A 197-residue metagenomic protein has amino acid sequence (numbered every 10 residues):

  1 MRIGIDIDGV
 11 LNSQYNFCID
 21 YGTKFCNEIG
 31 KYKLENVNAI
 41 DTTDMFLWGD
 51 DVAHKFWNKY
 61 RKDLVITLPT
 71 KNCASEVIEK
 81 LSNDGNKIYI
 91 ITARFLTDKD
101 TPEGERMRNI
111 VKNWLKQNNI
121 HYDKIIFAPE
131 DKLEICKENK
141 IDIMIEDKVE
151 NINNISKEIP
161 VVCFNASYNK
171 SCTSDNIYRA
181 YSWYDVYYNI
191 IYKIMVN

Functional and structural regions predicted by a protein language model:
M1-V52: Active-site neighborhood of HAD-like aspartate-dependent phosphohydrolases
D6, I91-A93, I145, F164: Short hydrophobic segments within beta-strands
Q14, T92-F95, K148: Short, well-ordered beta-to-alpha junction loops that form the rim of enzyme active sites and present histidine/acidic
M45-R61, N86-Y89: Short, basic/glycine-rich phosphate-binding loops at helix/coil junctions that contact nucleotide phosphates
Y60-D63, Q117-N118: Short, basic, glycine/proline-bearing loop/turn elements
V65-P69, A74-R108, A128: Substrate-recognition element of Asp-dependent hydrolases with the DxDx(T/V) motif
N86, P102-I143, K148-N197: C-terminal cap/substrate-recognition subdomain and adjoining C-terminal extension of metal-dependent phosphatase-like
